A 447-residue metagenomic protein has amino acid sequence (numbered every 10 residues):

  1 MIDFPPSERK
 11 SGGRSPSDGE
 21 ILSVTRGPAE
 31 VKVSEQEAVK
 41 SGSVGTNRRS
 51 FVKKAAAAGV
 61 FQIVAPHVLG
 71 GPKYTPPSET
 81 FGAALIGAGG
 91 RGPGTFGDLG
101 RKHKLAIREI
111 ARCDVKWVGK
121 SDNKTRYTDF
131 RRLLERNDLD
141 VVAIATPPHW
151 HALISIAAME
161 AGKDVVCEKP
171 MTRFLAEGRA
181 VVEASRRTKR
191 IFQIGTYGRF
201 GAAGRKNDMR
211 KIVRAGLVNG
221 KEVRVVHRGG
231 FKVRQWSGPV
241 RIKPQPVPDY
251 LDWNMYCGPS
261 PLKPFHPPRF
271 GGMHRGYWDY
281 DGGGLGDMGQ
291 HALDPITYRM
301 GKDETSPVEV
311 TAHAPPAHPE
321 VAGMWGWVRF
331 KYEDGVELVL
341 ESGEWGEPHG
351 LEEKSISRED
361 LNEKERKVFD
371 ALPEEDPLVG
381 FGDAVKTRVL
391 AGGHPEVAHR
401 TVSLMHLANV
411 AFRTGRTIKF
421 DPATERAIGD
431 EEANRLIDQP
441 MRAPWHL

Functional and structural regions predicted by a protein language model:
P5-S7, P16-D18: Intrinsically disordered, low-complexity segments enriched in serine/proline and basic residues
G12-G13, G19, G27, G42-G45: Residue-identity detector for glycine
E37-G59: N-terminal secretory signal peptides and thylakoid transit peptides that target proteins across membranes
K54-A55, G70, G94, P264-P267 (+3 more regions): C-terminal helical cap and adjacent loop that interface with cofactors, partners, or active-site loops
A55-N123, G198-G201, I296: N-terminal Rossmann-like dinucleotide-binding module
T125-A180: Beta-loop-alpha module in the N-terminal Rossmann-like domain of NAD(P)-dependent dehydrogenases, especially those
D164, T172-M255: A contiguous active-site-proximal alpha/beta segment in oxidoreductase catalytic domains
P246, Y250, N254-D334: Rossmann-like dinucleotide-binding domain that binds NAD(P)(H)
